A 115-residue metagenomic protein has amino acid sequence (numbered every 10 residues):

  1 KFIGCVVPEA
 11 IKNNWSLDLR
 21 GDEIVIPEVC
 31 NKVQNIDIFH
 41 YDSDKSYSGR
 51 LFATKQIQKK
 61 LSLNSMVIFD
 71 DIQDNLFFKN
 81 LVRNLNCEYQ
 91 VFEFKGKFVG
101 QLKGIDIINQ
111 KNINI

Functional and structural regions predicted by a protein language model:
K1-I115: S-adenosylmethionine/decaboxylated-SAM
